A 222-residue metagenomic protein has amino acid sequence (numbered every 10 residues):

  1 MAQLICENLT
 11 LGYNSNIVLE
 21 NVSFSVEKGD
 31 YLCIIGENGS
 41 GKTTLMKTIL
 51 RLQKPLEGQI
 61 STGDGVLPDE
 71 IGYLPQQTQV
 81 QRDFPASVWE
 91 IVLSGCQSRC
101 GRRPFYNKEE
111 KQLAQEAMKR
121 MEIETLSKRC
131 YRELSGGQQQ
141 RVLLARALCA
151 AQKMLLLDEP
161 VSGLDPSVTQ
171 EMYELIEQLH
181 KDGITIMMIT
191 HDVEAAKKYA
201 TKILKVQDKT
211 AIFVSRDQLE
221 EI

Functional and structural regions predicted by a protein language model:
L50: Helix-to-loop junction immediately C-terminal to a conserved catalytic motif
G58-D69: Conserved ABC transporter NBD signature motif
K108-L126: Conserved ABC ATPase "signature" region
C130-L134, Q138: Conserved ABC ATPase signature
L155-D158: Catalytic Walker B motif of ABC-type/P-loop ATPase nucleotide-binding domains
T190-H191: H-loop/switch region of ABC-family ATPase nucleotide-binding domains
T201-R216: H-loop (His-switch) and adjacent beta-strand-loop-beta switch element of ABC-type ATPase nucleotide-binding domains
